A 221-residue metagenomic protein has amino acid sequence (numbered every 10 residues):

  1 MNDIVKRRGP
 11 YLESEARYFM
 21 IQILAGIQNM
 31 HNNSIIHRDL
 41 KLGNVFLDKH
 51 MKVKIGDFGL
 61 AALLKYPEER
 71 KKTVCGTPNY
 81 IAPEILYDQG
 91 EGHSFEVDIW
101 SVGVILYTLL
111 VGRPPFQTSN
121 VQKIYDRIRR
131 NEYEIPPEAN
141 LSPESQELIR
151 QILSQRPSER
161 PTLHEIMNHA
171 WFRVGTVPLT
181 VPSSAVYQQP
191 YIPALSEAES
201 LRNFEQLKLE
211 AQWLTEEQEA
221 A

Functional and structural regions predicted by a protein language model:
M1-Y11: AlphaC helix of the protein kinase catalytic domain
F19-M20: Activation segment signature within eukaryotic-like protein kinase domains
A25-I35: Protein kinase catalytic-loop region centered on the HRD/HxD motif
V111-P114: Structural helix C-cap motif within protein kinase domains
L153-E165: A conserved short helix/loop substructure at the end of the activation segment of eukaryotic-like protein kinase domains
H164-A221: C-terminal regulatory tails of eukaryotic serine/threonine kinases
